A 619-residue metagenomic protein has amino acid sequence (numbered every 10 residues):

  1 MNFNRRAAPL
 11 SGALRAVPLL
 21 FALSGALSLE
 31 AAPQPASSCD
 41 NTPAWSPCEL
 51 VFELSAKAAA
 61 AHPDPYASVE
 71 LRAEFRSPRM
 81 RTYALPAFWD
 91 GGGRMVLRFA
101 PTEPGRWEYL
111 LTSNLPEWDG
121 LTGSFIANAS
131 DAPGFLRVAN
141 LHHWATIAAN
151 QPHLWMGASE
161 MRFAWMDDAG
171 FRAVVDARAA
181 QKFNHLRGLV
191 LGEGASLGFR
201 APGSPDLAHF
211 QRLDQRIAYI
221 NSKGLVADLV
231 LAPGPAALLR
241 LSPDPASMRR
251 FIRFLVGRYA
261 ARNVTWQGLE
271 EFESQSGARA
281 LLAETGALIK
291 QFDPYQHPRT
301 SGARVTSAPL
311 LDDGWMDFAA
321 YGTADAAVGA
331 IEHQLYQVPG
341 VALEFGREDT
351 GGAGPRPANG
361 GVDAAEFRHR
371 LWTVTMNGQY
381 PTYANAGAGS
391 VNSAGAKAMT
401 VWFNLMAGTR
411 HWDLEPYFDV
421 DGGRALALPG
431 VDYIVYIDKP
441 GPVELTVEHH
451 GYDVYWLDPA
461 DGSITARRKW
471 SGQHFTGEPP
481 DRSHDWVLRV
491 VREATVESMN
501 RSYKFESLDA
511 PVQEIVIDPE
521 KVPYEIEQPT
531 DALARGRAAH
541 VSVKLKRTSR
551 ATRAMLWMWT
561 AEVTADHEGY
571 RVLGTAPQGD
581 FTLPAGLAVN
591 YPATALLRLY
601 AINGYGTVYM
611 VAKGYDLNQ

Functional and structural regions predicted by a protein language model:
A13-S28: Bacterial N-terminal signal peptides
A32-C39, N500-K546, V563-E568, Q619: Short, compositionally biased P/S/T/A/G/V-rich stretches that sit at domain boundaries
P35-A44, K57-A61, E348-T350, D363-R468 (+1 more regions): Aromatic- and carboxylate-lined catalytic core of secreted/periplasmic carbohydrate-active enzymes
S38, G123-A149, N500-E514, N618-Q619: Low-complexity, Pro/Ser/Thr- and charge-rich linker/hinge segments at domain boundaries
E70, L115-P116, S130-F318, G322-V328: Active-site mouth of glycoside hydrolases
Y83-N140: Extended acidic/polar, glycine-enriched regions that form or flank non-catalytic beta-rich accessory modules
E270-G395: Extracellular glycoside hydrolase catalytic/binding regions
E562-T582: Surface-exposed, flexible coil segments in extracellular/virion-facing regions
